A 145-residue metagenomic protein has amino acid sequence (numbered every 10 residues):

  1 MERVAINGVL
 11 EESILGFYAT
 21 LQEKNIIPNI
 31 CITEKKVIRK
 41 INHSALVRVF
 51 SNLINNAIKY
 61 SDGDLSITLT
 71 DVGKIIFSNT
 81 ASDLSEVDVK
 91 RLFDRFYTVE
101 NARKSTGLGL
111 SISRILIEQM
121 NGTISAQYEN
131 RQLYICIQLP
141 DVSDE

Functional and structural regions predicted by a protein language model:
E2, I38-N42: Conserved micro-motifs of the catalytic ATP-binding
I27-V37, V72: Conserved catalytic submotifs in the C-terminal HATPase_c
A57-I58: Short helix-loop "hinge" at the ATP-lid/N-box region of the Bergerat-fold HATPase_c
D64-K74: Short beta-strand/loop element within the Bergerat-fold HATPase_c
L84-F96: Short conserved segment of the HATPase_c
G109, S113: Short alpha-helical Gxxx[C/S/T] motif in the catalytic ATP-binding
